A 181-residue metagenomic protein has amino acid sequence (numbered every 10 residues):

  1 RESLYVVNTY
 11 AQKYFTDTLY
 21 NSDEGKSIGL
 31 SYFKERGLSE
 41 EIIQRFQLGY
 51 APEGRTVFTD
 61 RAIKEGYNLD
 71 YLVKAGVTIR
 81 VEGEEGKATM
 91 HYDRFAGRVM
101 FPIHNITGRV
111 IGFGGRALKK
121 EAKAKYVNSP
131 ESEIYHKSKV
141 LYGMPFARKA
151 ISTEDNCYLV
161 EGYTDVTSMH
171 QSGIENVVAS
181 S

Functional and structural regions predicted by a protein language model:
R1-K13, P52-S181: Phosphate-handling DNA/RNA-contact segment within nucleic-acid enzymes
R1-Q44: Non-catalytic interaction/clamp surfaces of large macromolecular machines
R36-G49, G173-S181: Short, well-structured beta-strand/strand-turn elements
